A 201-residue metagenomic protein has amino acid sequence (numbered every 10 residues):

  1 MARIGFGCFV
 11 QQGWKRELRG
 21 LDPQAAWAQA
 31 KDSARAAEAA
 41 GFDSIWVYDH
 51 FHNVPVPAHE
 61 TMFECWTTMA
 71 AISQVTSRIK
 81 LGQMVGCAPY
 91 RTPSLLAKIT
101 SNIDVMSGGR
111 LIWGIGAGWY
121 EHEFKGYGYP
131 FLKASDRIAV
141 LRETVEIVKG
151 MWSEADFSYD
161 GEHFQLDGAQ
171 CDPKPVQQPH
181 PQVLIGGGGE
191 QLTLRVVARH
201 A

Functional and structural regions predicted by a protein language model:
M1-A201: Active-site-adjacent structural elements that line small-molecule/cofactor binding pockets in enzymes
